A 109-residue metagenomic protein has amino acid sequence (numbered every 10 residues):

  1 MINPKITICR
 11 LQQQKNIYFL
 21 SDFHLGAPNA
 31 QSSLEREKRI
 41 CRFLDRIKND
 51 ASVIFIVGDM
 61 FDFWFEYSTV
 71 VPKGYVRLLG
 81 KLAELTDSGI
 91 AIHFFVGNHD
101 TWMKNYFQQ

Functional and structural regions predicted by a protein language model:
M1-N16: Acidic, histidine-bearing metal-coordination/catalytic regions of metal-dependent phosphoesterases
Q13-N16, L20, L25-Q109: Core catalytic region of metal-dependent phosphoesterases/phosphodiesterases, especially metallo-beta-lactamase-like
